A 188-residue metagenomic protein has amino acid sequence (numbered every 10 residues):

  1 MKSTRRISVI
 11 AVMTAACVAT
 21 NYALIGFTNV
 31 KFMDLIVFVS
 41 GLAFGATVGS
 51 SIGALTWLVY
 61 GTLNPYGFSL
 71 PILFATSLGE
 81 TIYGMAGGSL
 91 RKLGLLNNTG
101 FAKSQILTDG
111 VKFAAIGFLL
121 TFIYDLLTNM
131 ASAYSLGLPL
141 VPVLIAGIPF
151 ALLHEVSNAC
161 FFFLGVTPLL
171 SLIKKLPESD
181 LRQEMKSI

Functional and structural regions predicted by a protein language model:
M1-A43, T47-S51: Hydrophobic transmembrane alpha-helices
I7-V12, L35, V39, S50-A54 (+4 more regions): Hydrophobic alpha-helical transmembrane segments
V18-M33, L55-R91, L95-L96: Interfacial aromatic-anchored transmembrane helix boundaries in multi-pass membrane proteins
G26, Y66-F74, S89-I188: Membrane-embedded alpha-helical hairpins and interfacial helices in multi-pass inner-membrane proteins
L35-F38, W57, G61, E80 (+6 more regions): Hydrophobic transmembrane alpha-helices of multi-pass small-molecule transporters
F44, V48, I52, T56 (+4 more regions): Short, flexible micro-motifs
